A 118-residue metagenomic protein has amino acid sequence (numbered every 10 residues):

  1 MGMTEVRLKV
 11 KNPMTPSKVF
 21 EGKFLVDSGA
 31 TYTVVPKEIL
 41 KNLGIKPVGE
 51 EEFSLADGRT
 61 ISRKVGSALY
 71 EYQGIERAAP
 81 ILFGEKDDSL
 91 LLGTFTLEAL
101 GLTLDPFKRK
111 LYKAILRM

Functional and structural regions predicted by a protein language model:
M1-M118: Pepsin/retropepsin-fold aspartyl endopeptidases
